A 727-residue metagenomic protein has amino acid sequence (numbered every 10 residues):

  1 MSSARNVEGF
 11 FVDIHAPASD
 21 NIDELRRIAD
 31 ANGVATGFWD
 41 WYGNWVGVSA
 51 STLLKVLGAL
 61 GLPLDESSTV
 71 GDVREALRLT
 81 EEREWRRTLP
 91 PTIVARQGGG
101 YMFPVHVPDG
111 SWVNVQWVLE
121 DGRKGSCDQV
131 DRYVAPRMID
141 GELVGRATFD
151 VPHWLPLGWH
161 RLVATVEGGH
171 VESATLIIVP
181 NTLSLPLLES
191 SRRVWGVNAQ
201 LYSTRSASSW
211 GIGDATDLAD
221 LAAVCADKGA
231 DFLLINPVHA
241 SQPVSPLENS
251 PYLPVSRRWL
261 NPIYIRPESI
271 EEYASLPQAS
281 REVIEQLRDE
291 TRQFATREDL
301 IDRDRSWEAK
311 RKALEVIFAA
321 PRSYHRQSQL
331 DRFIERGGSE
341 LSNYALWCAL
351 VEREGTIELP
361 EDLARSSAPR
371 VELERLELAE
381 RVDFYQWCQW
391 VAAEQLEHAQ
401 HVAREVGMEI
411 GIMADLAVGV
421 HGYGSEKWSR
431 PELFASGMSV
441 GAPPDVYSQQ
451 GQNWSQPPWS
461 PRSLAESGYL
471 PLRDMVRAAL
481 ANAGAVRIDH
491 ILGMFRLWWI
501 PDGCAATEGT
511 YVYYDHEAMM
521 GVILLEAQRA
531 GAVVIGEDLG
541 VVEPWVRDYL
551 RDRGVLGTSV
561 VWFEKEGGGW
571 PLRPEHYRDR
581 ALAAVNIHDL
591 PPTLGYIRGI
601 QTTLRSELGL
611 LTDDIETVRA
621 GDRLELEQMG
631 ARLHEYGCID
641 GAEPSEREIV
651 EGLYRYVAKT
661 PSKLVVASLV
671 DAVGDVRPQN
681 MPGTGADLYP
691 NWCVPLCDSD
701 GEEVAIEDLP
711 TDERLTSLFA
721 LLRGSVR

Functional and structural regions predicted by a protein language model:
S2-S3: Intrinsically disordered, low-complexity segments enriched in serine/proline and basic residues
F10-P63: Basic helix-extension-helix modules of the SAP/HeH family
W39, P186-L187, A207, H421-G422 (+3 more regions): Short helix/loop capping segments that flank catalytic or ligand/cofactor-binding pockets
G58-Q129, Y133-A164, I177-S429: Acidic/aromatic-lined carbohydrate-recognition and catalytic surfaces of CAZymes acting on diverse glycans
G110, V244-A393, G419-V666, V670-D671 (+1 more regions): Alpha-amylase-like alpha-glycosidases and glucanotransferases acting on alpha-linked glucans and related
T165-G169: Beta-strand-rich extracellular modules
G674-R727: Structured C-terminal cap/extension of enzyme domains
